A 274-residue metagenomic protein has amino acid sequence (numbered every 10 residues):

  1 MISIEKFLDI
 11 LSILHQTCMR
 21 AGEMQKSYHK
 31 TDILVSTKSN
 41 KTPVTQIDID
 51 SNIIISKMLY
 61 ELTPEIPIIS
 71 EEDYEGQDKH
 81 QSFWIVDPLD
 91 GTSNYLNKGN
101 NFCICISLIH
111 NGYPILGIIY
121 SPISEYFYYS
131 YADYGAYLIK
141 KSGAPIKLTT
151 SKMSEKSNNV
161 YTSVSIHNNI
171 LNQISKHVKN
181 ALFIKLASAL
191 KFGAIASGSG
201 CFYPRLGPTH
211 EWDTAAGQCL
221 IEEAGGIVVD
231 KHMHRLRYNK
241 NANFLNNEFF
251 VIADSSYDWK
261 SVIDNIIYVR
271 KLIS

Functional and structural regions predicted by a protein language model:
M1-L89, Q173-K176, L272-S274: N-terminal subdomain of lithium-sensitive/metallo-dependent phosphomonoesterases centered on the IMPase/IPPase/PAP
A21, Q25, D48, L59 (+7 more regions): Residue-level signal for inorganic ion chemistry
I49, E72, P88-G91, P122 (+3 more regions): Generic detector of well-ordered alpha-helical packing
D78-K140: DPxDG-like acidic metal-binding loop motif
I109-Y113, I123, A132-G135, K141-S142 (+4 more regions): Short loop segments at secondary-structure junctions
A144-T150: Short, surface-exposed loop motifs enriched in S/T, G, D/E and P with embedded aromatic residues
T150-S274: An extended, acidic
